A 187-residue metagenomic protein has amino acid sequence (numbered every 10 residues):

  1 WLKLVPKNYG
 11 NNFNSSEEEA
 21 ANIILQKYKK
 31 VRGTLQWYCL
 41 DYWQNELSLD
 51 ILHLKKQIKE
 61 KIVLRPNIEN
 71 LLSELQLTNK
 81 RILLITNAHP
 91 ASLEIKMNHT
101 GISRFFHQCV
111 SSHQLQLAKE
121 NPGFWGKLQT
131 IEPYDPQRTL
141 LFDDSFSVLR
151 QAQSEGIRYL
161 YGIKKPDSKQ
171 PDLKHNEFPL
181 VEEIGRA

Functional and structural regions predicted by a protein language model:
W1-N70, H89-A91: N-terminal helical cap/lid subdomain that shapes the substrate entry/recognition surface in HAD-like hydrolases
Y9, R32, Q57, I82 (+3 more regions): Generic anion/oxyanion-binding catalytic loop in active/binding sites
S15, L49, K80, Y134 (+1 more regions): Short glycine/serine/threonine/alanine-rich loop segments
K30-V31, I62, L84, R138-L140: Residue-level marker of alpha-helix boundaries and capping positions
Q36, T78, S145: Flexible coil/turn residues that form the inter-helical turn or adjacent wing/linker of helix-turn-helix
L49-V63, I68-T100, F106-S112: Substrate-recognition element of Asp-dependent hydrolases with the DxDx(T/V) motif
S73, H89-P90, E94-R186: Asp-based, Mg2+/Mn2+-dependent phosphohydrolase catalytic module
